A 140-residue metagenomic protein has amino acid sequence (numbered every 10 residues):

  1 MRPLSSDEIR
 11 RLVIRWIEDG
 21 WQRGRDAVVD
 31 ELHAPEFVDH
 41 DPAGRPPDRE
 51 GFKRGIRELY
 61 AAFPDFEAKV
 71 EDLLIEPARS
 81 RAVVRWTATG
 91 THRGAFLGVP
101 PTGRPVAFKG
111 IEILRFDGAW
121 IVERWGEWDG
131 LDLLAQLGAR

Functional and structural regions predicted by a protein language model:
M1-R140: C-terminal and inter-domain tail/linker signature
